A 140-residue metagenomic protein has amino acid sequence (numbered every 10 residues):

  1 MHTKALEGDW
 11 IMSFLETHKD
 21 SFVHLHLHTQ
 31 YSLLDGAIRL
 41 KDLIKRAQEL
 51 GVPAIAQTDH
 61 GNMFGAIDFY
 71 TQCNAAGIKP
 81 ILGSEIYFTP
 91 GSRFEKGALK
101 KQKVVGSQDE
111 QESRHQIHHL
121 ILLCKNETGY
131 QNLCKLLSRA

Functional and structural regions predicted by a protein language model:
H2-A140: Phosphodiester-processing cores and adjacent nucleic acid-binding clamps
